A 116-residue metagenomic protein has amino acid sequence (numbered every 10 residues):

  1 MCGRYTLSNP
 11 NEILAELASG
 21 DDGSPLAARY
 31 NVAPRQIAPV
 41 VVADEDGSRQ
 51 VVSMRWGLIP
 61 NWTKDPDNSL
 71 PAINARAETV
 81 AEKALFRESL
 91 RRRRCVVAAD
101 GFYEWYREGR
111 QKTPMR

Functional and structural regions predicted by a protein language model:
M1-R116: Short linear sequence motif anchored by a di-proline
